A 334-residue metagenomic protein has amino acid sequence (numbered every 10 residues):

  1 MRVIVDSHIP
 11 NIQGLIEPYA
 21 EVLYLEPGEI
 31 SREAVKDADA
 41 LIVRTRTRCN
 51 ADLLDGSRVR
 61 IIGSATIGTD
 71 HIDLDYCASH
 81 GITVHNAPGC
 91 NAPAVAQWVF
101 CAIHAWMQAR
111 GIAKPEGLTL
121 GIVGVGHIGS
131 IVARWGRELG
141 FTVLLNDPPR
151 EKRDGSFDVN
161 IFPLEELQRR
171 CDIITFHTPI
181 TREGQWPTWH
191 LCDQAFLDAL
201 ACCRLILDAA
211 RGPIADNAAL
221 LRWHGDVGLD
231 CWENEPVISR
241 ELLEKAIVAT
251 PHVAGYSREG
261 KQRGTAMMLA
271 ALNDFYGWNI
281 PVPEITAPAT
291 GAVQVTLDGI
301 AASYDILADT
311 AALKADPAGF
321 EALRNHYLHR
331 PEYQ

Functional and structural regions predicted by a protein language model:
M1-A38: N-terminal glycine-/charge-rich "phosphate-binding" loop or analogous flexible N-terminal tail
V35-A40, G56-R60, R169-I174, A201-R204: Short acidic/histidine-rich motifs immediately flanking catalytic phosphotransfer sites in two-component signaling
D39-A113: Phosphate/diphosphate ligand-binding glycine-rich loop within oxidoreductases
R48-C49, R150-R240: Rossmann-like adenosine-cofactor binding region
A96-I112, R137-F141, T265-W278: Oxidoreductase and adenylate-handling cofactor-binding alpha/beta cores
A105-E138: Glycine-rich NAD(P)-binding loop of Rossmann-like domains
E138-S156: NAD(P)-binding Rossmann-fold cofactor-contacting core
C203-L205, A209-Q334: Rossmann-like dinucleotide-binding domain for NAD(H)/NADP(H)
